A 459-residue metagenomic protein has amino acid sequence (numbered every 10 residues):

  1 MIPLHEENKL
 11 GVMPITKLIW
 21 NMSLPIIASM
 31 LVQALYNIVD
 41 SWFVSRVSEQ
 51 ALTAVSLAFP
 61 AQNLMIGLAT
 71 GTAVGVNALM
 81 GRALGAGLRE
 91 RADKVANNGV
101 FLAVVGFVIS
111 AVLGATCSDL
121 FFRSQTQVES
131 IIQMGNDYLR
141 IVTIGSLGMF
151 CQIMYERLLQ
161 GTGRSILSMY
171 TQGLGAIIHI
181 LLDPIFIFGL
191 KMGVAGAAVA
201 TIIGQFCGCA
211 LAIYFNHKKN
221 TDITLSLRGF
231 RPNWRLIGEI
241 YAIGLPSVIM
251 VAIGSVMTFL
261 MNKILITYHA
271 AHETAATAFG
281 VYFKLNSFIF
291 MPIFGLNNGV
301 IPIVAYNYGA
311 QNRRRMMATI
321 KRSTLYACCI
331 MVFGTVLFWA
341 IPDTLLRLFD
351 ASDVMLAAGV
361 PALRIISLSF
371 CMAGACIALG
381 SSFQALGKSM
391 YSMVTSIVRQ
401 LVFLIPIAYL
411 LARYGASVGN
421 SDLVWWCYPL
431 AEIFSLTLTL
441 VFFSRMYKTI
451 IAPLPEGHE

Functional and structural regions predicted by a protein language model:
M1-S23, M80-L147, G189-L245, V304-S369 (+1 more regions): Short alpha-helical transmembrane segments in multi-pass integral membrane proteins
I26, M30, W42, A78 (+16 more regions): Transmembrane alpha-helix boundary and packing residues in multipass membrane permease domains and related
I26-A78, V142-M149, G238, A242-Y306 (+4 more regions): Transmembrane helix-bundle signature of multi-pass secondary active exporters and lipid flippases
L35-I38, R46-E49, A83-A86, G161-T162 (+5 more regions): Helix-loop interface residues and adjacent transmembrane-helix termini in multi-pass membrane transporters, primarily
L52-V112, M149-S168, A278-P342, A373-T395: Small-residue-rich hydrophobic transmembrane alpha-helices
A73, V142-Q160, S168-A176, A197-A212 (+4 more regions): Short runs within selected transmembrane alpha-helices of multi-pass transporters and secretion channels
H179-I180, Q400-P406: Aromatic-anchored segments of alpha-helical transmembrane domains
I377, F403-Y414: Transmembrane alpha-helical segments of integral membrane proteins
